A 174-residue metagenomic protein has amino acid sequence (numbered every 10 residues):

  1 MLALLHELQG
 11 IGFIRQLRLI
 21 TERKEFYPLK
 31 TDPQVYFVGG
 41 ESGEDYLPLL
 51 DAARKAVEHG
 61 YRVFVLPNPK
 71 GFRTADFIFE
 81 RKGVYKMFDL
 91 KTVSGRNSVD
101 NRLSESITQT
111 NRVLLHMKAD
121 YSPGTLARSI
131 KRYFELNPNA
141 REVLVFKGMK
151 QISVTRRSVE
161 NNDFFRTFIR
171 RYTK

Functional and structural regions predicted by a protein language model:
M1-V63, T92-K174: Metal-dependent nuclease catalytic core centered on acidic motifs
V65-N68: Short beta-strand
K70-R73: Short acidic/glycine-enriched loop/turn segments that link adjacent beta-strands
F77-F79, G83-T92: Conserved catalytic cores of phosphodiester-cleaving nucleases, focusing on short active-site segments
